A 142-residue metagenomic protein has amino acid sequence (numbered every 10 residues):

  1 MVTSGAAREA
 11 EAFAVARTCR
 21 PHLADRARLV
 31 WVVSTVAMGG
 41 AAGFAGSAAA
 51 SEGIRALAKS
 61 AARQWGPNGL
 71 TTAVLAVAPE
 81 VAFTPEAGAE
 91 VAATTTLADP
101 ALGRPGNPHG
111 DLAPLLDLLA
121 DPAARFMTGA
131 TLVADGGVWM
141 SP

Functional and structural regions predicted by a protein language model:
M1-V2, N107: Exposed regions on extracellular, virion, or secretory-pathway luminal proteins
V2-G5, E11, P21, D25-P67 (+1 more regions): Catalytic loop of short-chain dehydrogenase/reductase
A10-A14, V74, V91-G136: C-terminal helical subdomain
A16-R20: A structural alpha-helix within SAM-dependent methyltransferase catalytic domains
G43-F44, E86-G88, T131-L132: Short amphipathic alpha-helical segments
P67, A76-P105, S141-P142: A glycine/serine/threonine-rich, flexible loop-to-helix segment that serves as the NAD(P) cofactor-binding "lid"
T71: Residue-level detector of anion-binding/catalytic polar loops
